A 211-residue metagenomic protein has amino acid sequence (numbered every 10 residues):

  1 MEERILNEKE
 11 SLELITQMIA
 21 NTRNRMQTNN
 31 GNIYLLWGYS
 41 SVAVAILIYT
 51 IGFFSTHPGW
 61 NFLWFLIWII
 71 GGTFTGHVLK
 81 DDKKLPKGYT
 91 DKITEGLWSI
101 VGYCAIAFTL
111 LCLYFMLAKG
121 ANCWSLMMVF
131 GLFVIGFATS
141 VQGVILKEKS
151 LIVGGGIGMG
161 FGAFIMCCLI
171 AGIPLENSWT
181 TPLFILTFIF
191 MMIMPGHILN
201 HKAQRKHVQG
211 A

Functional and structural regions predicted by a protein language model:
M1-G31: N-terminal juxtamembrane cytosolic/stromal segments of multi-pass membrane proteins
N21, T75-D91, A138-L146, I193-N200: C-terminal ends of transmembrane helices
M26-Y114: Selected alpha-helical membrane-embedding segments in polytopic membrane proteins
S41-I48, W68-T75, A105-C112, L132-Q142 (+2 more regions): Helical transmembrane-bundle signal
L47-G59, C112-S125, C168-W179: Helix-coil boundary and interhelical linker segments in multi-pass alpha-helical membrane proteins
W60-I70, K119-F133, P182-L186: Structural signature of hydrophobic alpha-helical transmembrane segments
G96-G156: Membrane-proximal helix-loop-helix units in multi-pass membrane proteins
A138-A211: Terminal transmembrane helical module of multi-pass membrane proteins
